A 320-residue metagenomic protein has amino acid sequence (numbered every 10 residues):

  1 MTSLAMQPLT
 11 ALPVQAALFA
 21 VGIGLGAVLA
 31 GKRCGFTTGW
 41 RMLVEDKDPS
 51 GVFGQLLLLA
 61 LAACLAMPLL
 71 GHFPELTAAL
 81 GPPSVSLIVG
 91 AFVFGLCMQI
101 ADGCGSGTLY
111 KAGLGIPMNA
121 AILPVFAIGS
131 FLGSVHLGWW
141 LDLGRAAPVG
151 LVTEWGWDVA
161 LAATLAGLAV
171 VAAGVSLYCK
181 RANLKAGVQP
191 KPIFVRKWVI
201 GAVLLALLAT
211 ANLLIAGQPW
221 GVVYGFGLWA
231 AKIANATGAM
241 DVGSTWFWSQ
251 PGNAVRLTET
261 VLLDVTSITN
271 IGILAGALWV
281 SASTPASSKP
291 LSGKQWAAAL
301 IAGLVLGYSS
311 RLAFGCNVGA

Functional and structural regions predicted by a protein language model:
M1-A320: Membrane-interfacial helix-loop segments of redox and metal-homeostasis proteins, especially TM-loop-TM junctions
